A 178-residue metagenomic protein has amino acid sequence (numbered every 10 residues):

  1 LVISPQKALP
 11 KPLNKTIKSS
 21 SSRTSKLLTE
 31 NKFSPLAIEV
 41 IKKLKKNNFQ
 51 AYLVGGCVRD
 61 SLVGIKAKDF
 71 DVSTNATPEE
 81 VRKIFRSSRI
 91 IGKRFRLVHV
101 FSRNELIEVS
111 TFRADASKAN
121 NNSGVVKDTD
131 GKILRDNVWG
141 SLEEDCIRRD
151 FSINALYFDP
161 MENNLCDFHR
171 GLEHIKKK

Functional and structural regions predicted by a protein language model:
L1-K178: Catalytic cores of the polymerase beta-like nucleotidyltransferase superfamily and closely associated nucleotide
